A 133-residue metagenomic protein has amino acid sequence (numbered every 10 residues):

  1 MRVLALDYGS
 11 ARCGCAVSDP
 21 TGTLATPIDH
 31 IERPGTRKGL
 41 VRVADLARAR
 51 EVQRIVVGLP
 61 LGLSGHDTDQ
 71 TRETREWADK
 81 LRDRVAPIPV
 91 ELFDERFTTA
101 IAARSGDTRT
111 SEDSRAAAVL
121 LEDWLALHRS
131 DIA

Functional and structural regions predicted by a protein language model:
M1-L6, S10-A133: Phosphate- and other anionic-substrate recognition elements at nucleic-acid/protein interfaces
